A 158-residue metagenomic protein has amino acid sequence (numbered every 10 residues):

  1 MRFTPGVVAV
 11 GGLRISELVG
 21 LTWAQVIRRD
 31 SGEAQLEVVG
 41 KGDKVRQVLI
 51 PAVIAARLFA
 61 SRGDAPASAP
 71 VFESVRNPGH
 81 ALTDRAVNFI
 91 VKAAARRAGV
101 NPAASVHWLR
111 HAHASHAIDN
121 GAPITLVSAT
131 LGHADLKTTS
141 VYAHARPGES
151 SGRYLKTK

Functional and structural regions predicted by a protein language model:
M1-I15, V19, K44, D64: Basic, Lys/Arg- and aromatic-enriched nucleic-acid-binding interface segment
V7-V8, L21, H116-A117, T130: Short alpha-helical segment immediately N-terminal to, or the first helix within, an HTH/HTH-like DNA-binding domain
R14, T22-A24, N101, P123 (+1 more regions): Short coil/turn motifs that cap or connect alpha-helices
S16, G20-L58: Conserved tyrosine-mediated DNA breakage-rejoining catalytic core shared by Y-recombinases
G42, L131-K156: Catalytic-site neighborhood detector that most strongly recognizes the C-terminal catalytic loop/helix of tyrosine
V48, A67, N88-A129, H144: Short, basic (Lys/Arg/His-rich) helix/loop patches that form interaction surfaces in the mid-to-C-terminal regions
P51-N101: Active-site/catalytic core of tyrosine-dependent DNA strand-transfer enzymes
T83, S105, S115, T138-T139: Ser/Thr-centric signal marking residues that sit in or immediately flank functional binding/regulatory motifs
